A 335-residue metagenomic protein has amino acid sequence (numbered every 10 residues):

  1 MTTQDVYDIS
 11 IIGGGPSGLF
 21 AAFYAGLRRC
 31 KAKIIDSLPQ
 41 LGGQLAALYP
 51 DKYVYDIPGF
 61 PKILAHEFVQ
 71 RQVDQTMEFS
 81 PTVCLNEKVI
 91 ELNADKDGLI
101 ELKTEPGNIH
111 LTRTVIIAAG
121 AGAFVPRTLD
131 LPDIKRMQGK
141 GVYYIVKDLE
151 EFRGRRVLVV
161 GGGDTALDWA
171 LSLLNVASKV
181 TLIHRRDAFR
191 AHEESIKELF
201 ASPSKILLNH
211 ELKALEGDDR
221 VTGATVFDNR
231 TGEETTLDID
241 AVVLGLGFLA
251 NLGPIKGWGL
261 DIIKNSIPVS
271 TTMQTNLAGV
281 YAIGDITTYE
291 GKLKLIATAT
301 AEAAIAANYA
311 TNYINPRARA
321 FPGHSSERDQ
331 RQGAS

Functional and structural regions predicted by a protein language model:
M1-I12, R28, A32, Q40 (+5 more regions): FAD-binding core/adjacent interface of flavoenzyme oxidoreductases
M1-I12, Y24-R28, G223-N229, E233-G247 (+3 more regions): Rossmann-like nucleotide/phosphate-binding core characteristic of flavoprotein oxidoreductases
V6, D130-E151, A241-A297, I305-N312: FAD-site-proximal beta/loop scaffold in flavoenzymes
D8-K33, W169-L171: N-terminal Rossmann-like FAD-binding beta1-loop-alpha1 element of flavoenzymes
G26-A47, T181-F189: Glycine-rich FAD pyrophosphate-binding loop
P39-I63, H192-I196, F200: Conserved N-terminal glycine-rich FAD pyrophosphate-binding loop of Rossmann-like flavoproteins
Q70, T76-T104, I109-T112, L174-V269 (+1 more regions): A Rossmann-like FAD-binding core segment of flavoenzymes
R153-V176: Rossmann-like NAD(P)H-binding beta-loop-alpha module
